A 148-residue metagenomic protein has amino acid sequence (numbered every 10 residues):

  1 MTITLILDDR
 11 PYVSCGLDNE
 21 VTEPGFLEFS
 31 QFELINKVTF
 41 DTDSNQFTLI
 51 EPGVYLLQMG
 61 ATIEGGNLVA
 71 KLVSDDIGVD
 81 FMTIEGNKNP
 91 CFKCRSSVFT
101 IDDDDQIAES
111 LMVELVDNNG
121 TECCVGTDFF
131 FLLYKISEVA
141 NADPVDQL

Functional and structural regions predicted by a protein language model:
M1-L148: Extracellular jelly-roll beta-sandwich "head" domains, especially the C-terminal globular C1q domain
